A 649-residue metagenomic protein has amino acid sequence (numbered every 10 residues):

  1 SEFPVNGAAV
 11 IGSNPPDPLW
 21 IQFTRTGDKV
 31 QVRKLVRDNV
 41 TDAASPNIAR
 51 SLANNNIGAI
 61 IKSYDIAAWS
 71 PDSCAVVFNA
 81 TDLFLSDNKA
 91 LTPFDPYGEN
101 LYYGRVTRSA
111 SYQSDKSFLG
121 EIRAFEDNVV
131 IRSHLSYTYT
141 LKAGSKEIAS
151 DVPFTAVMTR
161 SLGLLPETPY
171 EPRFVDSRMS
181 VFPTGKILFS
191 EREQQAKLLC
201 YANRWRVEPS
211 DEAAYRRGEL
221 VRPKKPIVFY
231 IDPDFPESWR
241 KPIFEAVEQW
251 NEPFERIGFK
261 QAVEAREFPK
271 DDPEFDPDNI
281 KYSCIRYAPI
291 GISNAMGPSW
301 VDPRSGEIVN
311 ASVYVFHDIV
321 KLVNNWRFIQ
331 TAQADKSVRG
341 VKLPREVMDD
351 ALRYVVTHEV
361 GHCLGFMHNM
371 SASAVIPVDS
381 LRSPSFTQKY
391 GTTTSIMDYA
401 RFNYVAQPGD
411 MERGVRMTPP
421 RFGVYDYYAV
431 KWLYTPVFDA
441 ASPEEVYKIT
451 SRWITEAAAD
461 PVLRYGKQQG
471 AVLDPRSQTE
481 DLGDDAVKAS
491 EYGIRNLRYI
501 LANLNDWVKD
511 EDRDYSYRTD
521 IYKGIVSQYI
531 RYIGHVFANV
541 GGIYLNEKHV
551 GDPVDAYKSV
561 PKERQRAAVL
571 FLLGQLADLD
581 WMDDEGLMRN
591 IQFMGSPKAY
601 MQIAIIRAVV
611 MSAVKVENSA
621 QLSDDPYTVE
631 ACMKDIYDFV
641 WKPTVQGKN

Functional and structural regions predicted by a protein language model:
S1-F235, P253, I257, A262 (+5 more regions): Auxiliary tRNA-acceptor-end handling modules of aminoacyl-tRNA synthetases
N14, A196, P233, E237-E245 (+5 more regions): Soluble non-cytosolic domains of exported or imported proteins
N39, I48-W69, A75-F94, T357-N369 (+1 more regions): An exposure/low-complexity boundary signal
E248-F259, G361-H362, F366, F402 (+1 more regions): Sec-exported extracytoplasmic/periplasmic mature domains
E267-A288, D350-Q407: The catalytic-center signature of Zn2+-dependent metalloproteases
S373-N649: Conserved catalytic/binding loops enriched for acidic/polar residues
